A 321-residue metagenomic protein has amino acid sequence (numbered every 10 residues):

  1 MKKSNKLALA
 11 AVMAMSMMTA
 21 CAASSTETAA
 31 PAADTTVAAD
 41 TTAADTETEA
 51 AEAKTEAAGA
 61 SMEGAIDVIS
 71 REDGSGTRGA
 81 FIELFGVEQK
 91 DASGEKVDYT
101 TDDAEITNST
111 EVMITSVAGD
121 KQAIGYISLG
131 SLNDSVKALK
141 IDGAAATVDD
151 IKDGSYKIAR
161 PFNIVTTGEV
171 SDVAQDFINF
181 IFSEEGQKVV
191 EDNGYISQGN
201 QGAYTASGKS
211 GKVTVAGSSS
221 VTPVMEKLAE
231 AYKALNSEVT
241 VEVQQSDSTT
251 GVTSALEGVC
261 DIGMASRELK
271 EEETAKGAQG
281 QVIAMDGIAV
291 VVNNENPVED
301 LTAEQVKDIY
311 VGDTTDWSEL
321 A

Functional and structural regions predicted by a protein language model:
M1-A8: Bacterial Sec-dependent N-terminal signal peptides
S16-A20: C-terminal motif of bacterial Sec signal peptides marking the signal peptidase cleavage site
A22-A39, A43-A321: Exported/periplasmic ABC-transporter solute-binding proteins
